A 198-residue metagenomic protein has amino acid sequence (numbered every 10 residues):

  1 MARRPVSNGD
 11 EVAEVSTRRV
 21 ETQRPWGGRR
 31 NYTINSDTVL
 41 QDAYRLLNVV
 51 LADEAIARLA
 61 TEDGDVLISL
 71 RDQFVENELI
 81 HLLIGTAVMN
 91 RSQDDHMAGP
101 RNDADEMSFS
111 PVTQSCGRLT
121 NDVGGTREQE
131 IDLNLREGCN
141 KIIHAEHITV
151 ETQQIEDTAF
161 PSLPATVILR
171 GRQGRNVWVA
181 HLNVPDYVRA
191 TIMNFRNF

Functional and structural regions predicted by a protein language model:
A2-I80, D95-F198: Acidic, Ser/Thr/Gly/Pro-rich intrinsically disordered interaction regions
M89-Q93: Well-ordered alpha-helical scaffold segments within catalytic/enzyme domains
